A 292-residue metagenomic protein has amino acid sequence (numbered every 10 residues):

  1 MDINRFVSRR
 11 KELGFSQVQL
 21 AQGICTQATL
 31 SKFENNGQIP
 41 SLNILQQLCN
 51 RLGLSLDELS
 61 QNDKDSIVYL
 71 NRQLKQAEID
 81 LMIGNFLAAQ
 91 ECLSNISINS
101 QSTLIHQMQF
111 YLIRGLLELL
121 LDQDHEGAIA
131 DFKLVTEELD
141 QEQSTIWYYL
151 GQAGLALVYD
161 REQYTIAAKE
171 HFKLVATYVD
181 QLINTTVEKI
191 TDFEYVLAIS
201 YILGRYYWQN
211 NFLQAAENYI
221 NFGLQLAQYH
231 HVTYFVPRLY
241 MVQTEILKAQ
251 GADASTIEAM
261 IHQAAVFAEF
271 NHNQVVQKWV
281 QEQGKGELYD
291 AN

Functional and structural regions predicted by a protein language model:
M1-E12: A short, Lys/Arg-rich alpha-helix, primarily the initiator
L13-K32: Short alpha-helical DNA-recognition segment
N43-E58, A291: DNA major-groove recognition helix of helix-turn-helix/homeodomain DNA-binding modules
G53-Y69: Short C-terminal boundary/hinge segments that cap the last helix of small helical domains
N71, K75, H106-L117, W147 (+6 more regions): "A position-specific structural signal for the A-helix of alpha-solenoid helical repeats
D80, E118, Q152, Y159 (+4 more regions): Residue at a conserved register position within TPR or TPR-like alpha-solenoid repeats
A89, G127-A128, A168, A216 (+1 more regions): Single-residue signature of alpha-solenoid repeat helices
Q90-N99, K133-Q141, K173-T186, I220-V232 (+1 more regions): Amphipathic alpha-helical segments of tetratricopeptide repeats
